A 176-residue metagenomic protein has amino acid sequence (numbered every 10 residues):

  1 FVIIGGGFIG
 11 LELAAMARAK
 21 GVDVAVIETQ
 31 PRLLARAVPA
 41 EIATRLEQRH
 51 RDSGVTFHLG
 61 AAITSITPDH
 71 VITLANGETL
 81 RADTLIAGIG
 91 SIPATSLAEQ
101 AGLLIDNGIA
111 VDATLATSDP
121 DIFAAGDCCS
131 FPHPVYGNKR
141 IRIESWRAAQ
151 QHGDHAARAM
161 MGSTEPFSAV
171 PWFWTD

Functional and structural regions predicted by a protein language model:
F1-G7: Beta1/beta-strand and adjacent pyrophosphate-binding region of the FAD-binding site in flavoprotein oxidoreductases
V2, D23-A25, T56, E78 (+1 more regions): Structural signature of beta-strand start/N-cap positions in the alpha/beta core of ABC transporter nucleotide-binding
F8-T64, S145-A149, F167-W174: Rossmann-like dinucleotide-binding cores of NAD(P)H-dependent redox enzymes
G60-T64, P68-D69, A75-G77: Conserved SAM/SAH-binding loop
H70-T73, T79-H155: FAD-site-proximal beta/loop scaffold in flavoenzymes
Y136-E144, R158-D176: Active-site-proximal substrate-binding core of FAD-dependent oxidoreductases
